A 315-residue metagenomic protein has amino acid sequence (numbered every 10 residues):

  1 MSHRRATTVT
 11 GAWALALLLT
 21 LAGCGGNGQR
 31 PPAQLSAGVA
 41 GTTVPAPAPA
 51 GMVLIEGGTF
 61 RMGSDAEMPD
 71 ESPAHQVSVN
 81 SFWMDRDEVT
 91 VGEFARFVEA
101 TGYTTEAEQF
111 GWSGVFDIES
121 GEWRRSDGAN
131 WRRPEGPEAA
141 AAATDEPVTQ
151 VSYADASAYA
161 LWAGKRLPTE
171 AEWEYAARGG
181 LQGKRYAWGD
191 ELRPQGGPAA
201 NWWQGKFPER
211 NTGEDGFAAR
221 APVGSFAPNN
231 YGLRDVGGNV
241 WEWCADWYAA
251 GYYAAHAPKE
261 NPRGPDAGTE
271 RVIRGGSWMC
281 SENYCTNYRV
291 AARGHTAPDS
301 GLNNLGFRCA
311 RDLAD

Functional and structural regions predicted by a protein language model:
S2-P134, Y153-A154, G180, A297 (+1 more regions): Short, compositionally biased
R30-L35, L54-I55, R61, A66 (+3 more regions): Functional-site microenvironments in short loops/helix caps that host divalent-cation chemistry
